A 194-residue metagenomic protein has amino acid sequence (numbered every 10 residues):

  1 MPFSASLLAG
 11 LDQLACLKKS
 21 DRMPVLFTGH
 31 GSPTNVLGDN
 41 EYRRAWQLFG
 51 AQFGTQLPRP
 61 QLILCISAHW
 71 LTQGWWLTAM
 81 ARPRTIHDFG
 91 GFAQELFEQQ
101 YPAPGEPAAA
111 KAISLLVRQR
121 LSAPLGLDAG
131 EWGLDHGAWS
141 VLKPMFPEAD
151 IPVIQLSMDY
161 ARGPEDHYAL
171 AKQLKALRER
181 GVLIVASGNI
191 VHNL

Functional and structural regions predicted by a protein language model:
P2-L121, L127: A short aromatic-anchored loop/beta-hairpin motif
L17-K19, T55-Q56, M145-A149, A176: Solvent-exposed alpha-helices and their adjacent loops that cap or buttress functional pockets in soluble metabolic
F27, C65, Q155, I184-A186: Structural beta-sheet core signal
A68-L71, R82, W132-L142, I190: Short glycine-enriched loops at secondary-structure junctions
F97-L170: A substrate-binding/cap region within the structured catalytic cores of diverse enzymes
S157-L194: Active-site beta-strand/loop microenvironment that shapes enzyme catalytic pockets
